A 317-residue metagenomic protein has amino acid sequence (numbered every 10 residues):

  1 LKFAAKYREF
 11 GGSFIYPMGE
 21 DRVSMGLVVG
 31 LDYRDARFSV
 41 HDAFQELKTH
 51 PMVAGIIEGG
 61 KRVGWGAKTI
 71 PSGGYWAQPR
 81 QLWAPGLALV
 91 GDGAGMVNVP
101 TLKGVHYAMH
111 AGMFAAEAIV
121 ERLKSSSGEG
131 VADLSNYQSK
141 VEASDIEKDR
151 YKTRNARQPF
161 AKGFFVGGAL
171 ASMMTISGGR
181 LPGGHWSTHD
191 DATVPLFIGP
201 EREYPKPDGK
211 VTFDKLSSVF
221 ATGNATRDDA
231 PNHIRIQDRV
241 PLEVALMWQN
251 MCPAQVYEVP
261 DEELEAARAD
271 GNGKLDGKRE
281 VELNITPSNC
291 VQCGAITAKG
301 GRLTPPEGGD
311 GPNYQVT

Functional and structural regions predicted by a protein language model:
L1-D32, G91: Active-site substrate-recognition segment that forms the wall of the catalytic cavity or substrate channel
E9, D35-Y107, A111, K124-N155 (+1 more regions): FAD/FMN-dependent oxidoreductases across multiple families
Y16, G26-V28, V90-G91, V97-P100 (+2 more regions): Generic beta-strand/beta-sheet core signal
E20-D21, G30-D32, A94-G95, G104 (+2 more regions): Short, glycine-/Ser/Thr-/acidic-enriched flexible segments
K68-G95, V99, L216-R235, R239-P253 (+1 more regions): FAD-binding beta-loop-beta segment adjacent to the flavin cofactor pocket
G95-T101, M113, E117-F165, A266-T286 (+2 more regions): Active-site-proximal substrate-binding core of FAD-dependent oxidoreductases
F160-K210: C-terminal auxiliary extensions adjacent to catalytic cores
T226-N250, A254-T317: Flanking helices and flexible, charged tails adjoining ferredoxin-like Fe-S electron-transfer domains in multi-subunit
